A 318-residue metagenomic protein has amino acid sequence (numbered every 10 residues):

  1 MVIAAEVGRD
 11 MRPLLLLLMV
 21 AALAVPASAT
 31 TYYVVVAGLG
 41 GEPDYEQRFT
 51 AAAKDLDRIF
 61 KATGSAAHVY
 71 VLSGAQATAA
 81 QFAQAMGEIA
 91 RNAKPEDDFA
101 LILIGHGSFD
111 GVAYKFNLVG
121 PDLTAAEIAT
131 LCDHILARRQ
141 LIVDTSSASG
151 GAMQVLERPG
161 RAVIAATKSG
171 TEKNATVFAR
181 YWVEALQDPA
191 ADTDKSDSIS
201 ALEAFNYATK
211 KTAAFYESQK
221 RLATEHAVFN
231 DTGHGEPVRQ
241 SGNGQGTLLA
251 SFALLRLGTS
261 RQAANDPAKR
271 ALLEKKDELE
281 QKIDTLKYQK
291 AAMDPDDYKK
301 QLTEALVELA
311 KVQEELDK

Functional and structural regions predicted by a protein language model:
V2, G8-L14: Positively charged n-region of N-terminal signal peptides that target proteins for export
P13-P26: Bacterial N-terminal signal peptides
V25-F109, A113-F116, D122, A126 (+4 more regions): Boundary/activation segment at the start of structured domains
Y32, G41, Y45-L56, T78-I89 (+12 more regions): Stable alpha-helical elements in mature extracytoplasmic
L39-Q47, V71-Q76, A113-V119, A166-E172 (+3 more regions): Second-shell loop/turn segments in exported
K54, L141-D231: Active-site-proximal C-terminal subdomain of hydrolase catalytic domains
T145, N265-A268, L272, E278-K318: Alpha-helical, heptad-rich or low-complexity scaffold/stalk segments that mediate oligomerization or tethering
D192-L279: Caspase-like cysteine protease fold
